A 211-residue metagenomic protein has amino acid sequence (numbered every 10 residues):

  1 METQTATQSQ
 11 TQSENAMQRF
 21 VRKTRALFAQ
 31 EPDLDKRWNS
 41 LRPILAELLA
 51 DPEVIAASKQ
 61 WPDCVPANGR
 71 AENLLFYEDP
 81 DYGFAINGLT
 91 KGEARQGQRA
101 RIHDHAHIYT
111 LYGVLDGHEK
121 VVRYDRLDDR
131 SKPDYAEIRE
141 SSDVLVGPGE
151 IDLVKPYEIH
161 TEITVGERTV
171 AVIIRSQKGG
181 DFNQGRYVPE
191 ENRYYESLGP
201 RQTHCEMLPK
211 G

Functional and structural regions predicted by a protein language model:
E2-G83: A short, N-terminal "cap"/entry segment at the start of jelly-roll beta-barrel domains of the cupin/DSBH fold
A85-H105, L145, K155-E158: Conserved short histidine dyad/triad with adjacent acidic residue
A100-H103, V121-V122, V154, H160-V165 (+1 more regions): Short beta-strand His + acidic residue motifs that chelate non-heme Fe in jelly-roll/DSBH and cupin folds
H107-D125: Glycine- and acidic-residue-biased ligand/ion/polar-headgroup-sensing regions
L111, D125-T161, G199: Short acidic-glycine-tyrosine-enriched beta hairpin
L111-G113, G166-N183: A short hydrophobic beta-strand segment most commonly corresponding to one strand of the jelly-roll/cupin
Y187-G211: Long hydrophobic alpha-helical segments typical of transmembrane helices together with their membrane-interfacial
